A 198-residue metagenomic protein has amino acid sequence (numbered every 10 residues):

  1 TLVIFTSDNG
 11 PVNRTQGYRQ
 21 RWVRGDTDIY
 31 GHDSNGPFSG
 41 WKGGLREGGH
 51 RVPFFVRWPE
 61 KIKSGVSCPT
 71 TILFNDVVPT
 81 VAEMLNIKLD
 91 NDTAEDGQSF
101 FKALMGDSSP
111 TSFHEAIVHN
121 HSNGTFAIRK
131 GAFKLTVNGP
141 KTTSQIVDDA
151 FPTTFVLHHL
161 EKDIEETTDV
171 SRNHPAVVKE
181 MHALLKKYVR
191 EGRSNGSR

Functional and structural regions predicted by a protein language model:
T1-Q20: Metal-dependent active-site segment of extracytoplasmic phospho-/sulfohydrolases and closely related
L2-S7, P53-F55, V77-A82, H158: Beta-strand elements within well-structured catalytic alpha/beta cores of enzymes that handle phosphate/sulfate esters
N13, R21-L45, I62-V66, T70 (+3 more regions): C-terminal cap/loop subdomain of S1 sulfatases and analogous C-terminal strand-loop tails that border
D163: Intrinsically disordered, low-complexity polar regions and short flexible loop motifs
T167, N173-V178, H182: C-terminal structured subdomain/cap of oxidoreductase catalytic cores
M181-R198: Charge-dense polyanion-binding interfaces
